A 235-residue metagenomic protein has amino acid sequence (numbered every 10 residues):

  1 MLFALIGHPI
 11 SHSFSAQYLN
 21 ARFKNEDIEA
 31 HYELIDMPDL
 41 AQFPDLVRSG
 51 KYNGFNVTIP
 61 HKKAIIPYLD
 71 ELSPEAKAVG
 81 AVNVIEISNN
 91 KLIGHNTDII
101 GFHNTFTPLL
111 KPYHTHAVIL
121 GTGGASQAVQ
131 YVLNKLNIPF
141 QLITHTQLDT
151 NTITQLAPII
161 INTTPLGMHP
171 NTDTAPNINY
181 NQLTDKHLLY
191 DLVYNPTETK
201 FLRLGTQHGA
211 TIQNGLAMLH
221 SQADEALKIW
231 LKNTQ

Functional and structural regions predicted by a protein language model:
M1-L109: Phosphate/diphosphate ligand-binding glycine-rich loop within oxidoreductases
G7, G94-G101, F106, L110 (+1 more regions): Glycine-rich adenosine-cofactor-binding loop
V57-A64, G124-A125, P165-M168, N195: Short glycine-rich anion-binding loops that position phosphate/pyrophosphate groups of nucleotides and phosphorylated
S88, L110-H116, L183-D185: Short helix-loop-beta connector
N104-T105, T211-T234: Active-site capping/gating segments
L120, K135-N151: NAD(P)-binding Rossmann-fold cofactor-contacting core
L148-Q213, A217: Rossmann-like adenosine-cofactor binding region
